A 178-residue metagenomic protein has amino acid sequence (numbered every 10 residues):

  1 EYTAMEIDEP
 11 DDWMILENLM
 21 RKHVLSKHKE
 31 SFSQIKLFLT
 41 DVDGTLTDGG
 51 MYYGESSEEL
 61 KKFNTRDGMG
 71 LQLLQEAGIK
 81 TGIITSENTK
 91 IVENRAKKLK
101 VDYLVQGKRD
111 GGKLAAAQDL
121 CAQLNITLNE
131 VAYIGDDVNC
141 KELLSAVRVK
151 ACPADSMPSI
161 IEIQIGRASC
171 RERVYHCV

Functional and structural regions predicted by a protein language model:
E1-H28: Conserved alpha/beta core of the MobA/IspD/sugar-nucleotide pyrophosphorylase nucleotidyltransferase superfamily
T3, D67, E87-N88, D137 (+1 more regions): A generic "binding-loop/recognition-motif" signal
E6-D8, D12, D41-D43, D48 (+2 more regions): Acidic active-site catalytic centers that drive phospho-/nucleotidyl reactions and related ester hydrolyses
W13, G68-L71, L114-A117: A general structural signal for well-ordered alpha-helical segments in protein cores
E30, L37, V92-R173, C177-V178: C-terminal cap/substrate-recognition subdomain and adjoining C-terminal extension of metal-dependent phosphatase-like
F32-K80: Active-site neighborhood of HAD-like aspartate-dependent phosphohydrolases
K80, N88-K90: Catalytic donor nucleotide-activated moiety binding site of glycosyltransferases and closely related
T85-E87, C177: Conserved phosphate-coupling serine/threonine residues in phosphotransfer and NTP-handling enzymes
